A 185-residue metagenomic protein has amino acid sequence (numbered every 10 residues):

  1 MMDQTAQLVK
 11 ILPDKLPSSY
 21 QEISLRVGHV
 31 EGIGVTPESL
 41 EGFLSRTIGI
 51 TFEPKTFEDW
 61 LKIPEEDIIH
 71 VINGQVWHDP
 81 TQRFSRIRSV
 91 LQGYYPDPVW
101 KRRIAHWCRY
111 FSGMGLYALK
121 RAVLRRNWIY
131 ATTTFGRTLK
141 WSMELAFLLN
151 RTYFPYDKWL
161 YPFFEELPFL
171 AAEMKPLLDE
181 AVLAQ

Functional and structural regions predicted by a protein language model:
D3-R125, A171-P176: Conserved NTP/Mg2+-binding pocket subregion across the NTase superfamily
Y95-P96, T152-F154: Short, structured secondary-structure boundary patches
N127-T132: Solenoid-repeat scaffolds in large eukaryotic assemblies
G136-R137, N150: Histidine- and/or cysteine-centered catalytic micro-motif in compact active-site loops
M143-R151: Acidic catalytic cores of enzymes that act on phosphate-bearing nucleotides/polynucleotides
Y153, D157-L178, Q185: Small-residue-rich helix-loop
